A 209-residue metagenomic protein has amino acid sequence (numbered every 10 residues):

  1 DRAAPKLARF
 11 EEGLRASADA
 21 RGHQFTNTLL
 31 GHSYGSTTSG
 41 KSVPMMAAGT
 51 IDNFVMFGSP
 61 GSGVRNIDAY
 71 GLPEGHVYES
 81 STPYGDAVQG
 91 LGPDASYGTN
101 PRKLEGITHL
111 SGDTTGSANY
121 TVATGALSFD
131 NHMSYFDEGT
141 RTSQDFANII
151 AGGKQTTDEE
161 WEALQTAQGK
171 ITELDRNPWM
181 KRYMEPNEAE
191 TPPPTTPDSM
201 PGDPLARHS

Functional and structural regions predicted by a protein language model:
D1-F25, M45-S209: Lipolytic serine-hydrolase domain surface
L30-S39: Gly/Ala-rich beta-loop-alpha elbow adjacent to hydrolase catalytic centers
G40-P44: Short, hydrophobic alpha-helix immediately C-terminal to the catalytic nucleophile
